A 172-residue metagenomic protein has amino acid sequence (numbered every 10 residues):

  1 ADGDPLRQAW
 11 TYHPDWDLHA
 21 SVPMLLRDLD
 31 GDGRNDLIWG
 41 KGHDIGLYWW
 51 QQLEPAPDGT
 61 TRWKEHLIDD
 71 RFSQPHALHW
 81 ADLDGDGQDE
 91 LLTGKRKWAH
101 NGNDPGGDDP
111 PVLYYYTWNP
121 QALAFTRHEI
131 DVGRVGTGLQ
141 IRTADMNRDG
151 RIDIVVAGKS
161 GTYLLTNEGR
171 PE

Functional and structural regions predicted by a protein language model:
A1-E172: Beta-propeller-forming repeat regions
